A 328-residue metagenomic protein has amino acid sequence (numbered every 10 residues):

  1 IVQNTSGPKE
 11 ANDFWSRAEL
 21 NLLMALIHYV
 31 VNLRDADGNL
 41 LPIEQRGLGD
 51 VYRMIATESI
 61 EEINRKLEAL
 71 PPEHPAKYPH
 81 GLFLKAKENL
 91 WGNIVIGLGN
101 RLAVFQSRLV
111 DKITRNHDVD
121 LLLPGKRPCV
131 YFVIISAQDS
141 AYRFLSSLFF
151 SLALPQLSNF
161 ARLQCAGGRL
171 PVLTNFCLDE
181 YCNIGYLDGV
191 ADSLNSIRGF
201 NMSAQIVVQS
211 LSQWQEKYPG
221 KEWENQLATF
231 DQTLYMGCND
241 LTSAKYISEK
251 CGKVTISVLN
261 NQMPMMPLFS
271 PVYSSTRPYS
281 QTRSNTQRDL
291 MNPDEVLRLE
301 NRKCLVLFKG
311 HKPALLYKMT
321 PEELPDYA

Functional and structural regions predicted by a protein language model:
I1-M202, K217-Y218, A228, T286-K318 (+1 more regions): P-loop NTPase motor domains
L194-S196, F200-L305: Conserved ATP-driven motor cores of ASCE-family P-loop NTPases powering translocation/secretion/packaging/pilus
